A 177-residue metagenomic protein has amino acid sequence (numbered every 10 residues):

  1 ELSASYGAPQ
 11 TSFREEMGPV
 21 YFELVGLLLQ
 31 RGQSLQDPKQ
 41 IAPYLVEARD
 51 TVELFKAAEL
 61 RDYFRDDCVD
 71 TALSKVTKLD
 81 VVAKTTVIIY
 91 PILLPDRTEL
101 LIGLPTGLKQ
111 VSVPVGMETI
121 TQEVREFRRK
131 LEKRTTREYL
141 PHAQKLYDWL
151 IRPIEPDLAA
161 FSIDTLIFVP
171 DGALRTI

Functional and structural regions predicted by a protein language model:
E1-Q144, D148, R152, P156-I177: Alpha-helical solenoid repeat scaffolds used for protein-protein interaction
